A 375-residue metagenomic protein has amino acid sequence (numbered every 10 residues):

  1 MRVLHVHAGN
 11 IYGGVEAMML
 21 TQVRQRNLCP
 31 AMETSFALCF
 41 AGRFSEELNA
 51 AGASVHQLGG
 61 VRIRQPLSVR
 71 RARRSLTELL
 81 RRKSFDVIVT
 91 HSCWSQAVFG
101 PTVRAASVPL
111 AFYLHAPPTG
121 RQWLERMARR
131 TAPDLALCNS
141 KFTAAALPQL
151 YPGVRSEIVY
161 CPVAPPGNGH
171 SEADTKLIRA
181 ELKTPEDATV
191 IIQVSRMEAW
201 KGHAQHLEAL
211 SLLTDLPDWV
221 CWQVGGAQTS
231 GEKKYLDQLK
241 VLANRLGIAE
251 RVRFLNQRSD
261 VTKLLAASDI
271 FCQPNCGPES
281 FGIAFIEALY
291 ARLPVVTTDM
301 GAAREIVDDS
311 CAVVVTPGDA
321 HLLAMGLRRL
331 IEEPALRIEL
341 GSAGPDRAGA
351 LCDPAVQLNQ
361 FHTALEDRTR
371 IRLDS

Functional and structural regions predicted by a protein language model:
H5-G13, A17-S68: N-terminal strand-loop element at the rim of the active site of nucleotide-sugar-dependent glycosyltransferases
P30-E33, P185-T189, H203, L207-R253 (+1 more regions): A conserved nucleotide-sugar
A37-L38, P294-T297: Short hydrophobic beta-strand element within catalytic cores of glycosyltransferases and related nucleotide-activated
V87, A266-S280, L293: Acidic donor-binding loop of glycosyltransferase active sites
T90-Q96, L114: Short His-centered aromatic/hydrophobic patch
F142, P162: Carbohydrate-associated surface elements
A180, L322, R329, L336-L351 (+1 more regions): A short, well-ordered alpha-helix in the C-terminal region of glycosyltransferases
D309, V313-A320, R329-A335: Conserved acidic donor-binding segment of nucleotide-sugar-dependent glycosyltransferases
